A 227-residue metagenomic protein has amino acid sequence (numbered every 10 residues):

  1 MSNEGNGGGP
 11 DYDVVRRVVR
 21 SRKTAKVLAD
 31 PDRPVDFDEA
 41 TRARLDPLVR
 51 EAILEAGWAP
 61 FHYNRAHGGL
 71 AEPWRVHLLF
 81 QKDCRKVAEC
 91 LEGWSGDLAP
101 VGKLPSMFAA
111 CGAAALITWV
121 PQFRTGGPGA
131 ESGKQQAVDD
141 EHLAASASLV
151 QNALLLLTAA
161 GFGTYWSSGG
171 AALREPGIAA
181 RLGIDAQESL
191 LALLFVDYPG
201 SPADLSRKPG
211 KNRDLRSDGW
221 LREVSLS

Functional and structural regions predicted by a protein language model:
M1-C111, S227: N-terminal amphipathic, basic helical "cap/leader" segment at the start of enzyme domains
A56, P121-I178: Small-aliphatic-rich amphipathic alpha-helix that forms the alpha element of a beta-alpha
Q81-K86, P121-F123, G200: Short, charged/polar surface micro-motifs in flexible loops or helix N-caps
L98-P100, G161-Y165, E188: Short secondary-structure capping/junction motifs at helix and strand boundaries
P105-M107, A180-R207: A glycine-rich helix N-cap at a beta->alpha junction
A109-Q122: Active-site-adjacent structural patch at catalytic or cofactor/ligand-binding sites
A114-L116, L193-F195, E223: Conserved hydrophobic/aromatic beta-strand scaffold that supports enzyme active sites
V196-S227: C-terminal domain-closing interface element
